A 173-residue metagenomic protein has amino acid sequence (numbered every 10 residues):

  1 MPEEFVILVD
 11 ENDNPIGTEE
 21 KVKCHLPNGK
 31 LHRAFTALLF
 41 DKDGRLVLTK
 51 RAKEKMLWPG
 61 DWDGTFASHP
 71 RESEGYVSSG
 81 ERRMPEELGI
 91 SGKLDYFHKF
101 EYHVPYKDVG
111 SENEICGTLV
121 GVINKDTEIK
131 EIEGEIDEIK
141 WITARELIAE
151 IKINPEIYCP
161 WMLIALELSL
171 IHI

Functional and structural regions predicted by a protein language model:
M1-T36, F40-K42: Acidic, metal-coordinating catalytic segment for phosphate/diphosphate chemistry, firing primarily on the Nudix
P2, R33, Y96, I115 (+1 more regions): A generic structural signal for well-ordered coil/turn residues at beta-strand boundaries that shape enzyme active-site
K23-F35, R45-R82, E86: Conserved Nudix-box catalytic region and its N-terminal flanking loop in Nudix hydrolases and closely related
L39, V120-V122, T143: Short, well-ordered beta-strand micro-motif
E87-T127: Active-site segment of metal-dependent pyrophosphate-handling enzymes, primarily the Nudix hydrolase catalytic core
K130-I157: NUDIX/MutT-family hydrolases
I171-I173: Conserved small/polar residues in nucleotide/adenosyl-binding loops
